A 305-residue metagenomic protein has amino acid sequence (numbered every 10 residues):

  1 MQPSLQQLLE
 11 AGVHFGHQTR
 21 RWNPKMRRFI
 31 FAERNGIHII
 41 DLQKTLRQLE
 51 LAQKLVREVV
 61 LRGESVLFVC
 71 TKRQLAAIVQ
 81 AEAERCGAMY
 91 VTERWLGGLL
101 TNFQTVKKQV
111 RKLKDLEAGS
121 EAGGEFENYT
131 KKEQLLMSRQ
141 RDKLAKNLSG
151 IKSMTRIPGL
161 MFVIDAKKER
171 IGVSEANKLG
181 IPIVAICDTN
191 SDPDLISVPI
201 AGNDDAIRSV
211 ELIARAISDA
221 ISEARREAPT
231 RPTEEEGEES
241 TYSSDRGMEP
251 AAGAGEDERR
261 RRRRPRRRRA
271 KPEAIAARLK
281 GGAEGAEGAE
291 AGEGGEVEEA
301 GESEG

Functional and structural regions predicted by a protein language model:
M1, L5, G12, R263-R266 (+2 more regions): Intrinsic structural disorder
M1-P229: Ribosome large-subunit tunnel/peptidyl-transferase-proximal elements
M26-R28, E239, P265: Generic intrinsically disordered, low-complexity segments enriched for polar/acidic and small residues
F126-Y129, E133-S138, E223-R259: Internal, active-site/partner-interface "lid" segment
Y242-G285: Arginine-glycine-rich low-complexity intrinsically disordered regions
A274-G305: Intrinsically disordered, low-complexity regulatory segments in nuclear proteins
